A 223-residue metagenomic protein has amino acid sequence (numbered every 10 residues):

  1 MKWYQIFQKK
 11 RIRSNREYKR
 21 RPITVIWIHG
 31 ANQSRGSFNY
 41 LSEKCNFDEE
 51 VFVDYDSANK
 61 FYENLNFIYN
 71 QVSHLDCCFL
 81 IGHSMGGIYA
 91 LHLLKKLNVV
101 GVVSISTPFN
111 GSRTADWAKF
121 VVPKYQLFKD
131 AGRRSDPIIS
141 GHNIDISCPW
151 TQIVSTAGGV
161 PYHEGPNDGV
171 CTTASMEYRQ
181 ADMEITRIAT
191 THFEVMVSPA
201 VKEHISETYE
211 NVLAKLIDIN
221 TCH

Functional and structural regions predicted by a protein language model:
M1-I23, N46-D48: Alpha/beta-hydrolase fold catalytic core
P22-T24, D76, E184-T186: Ser/Thr- (and often Asn-) enriched beta-sheet segments in non-cytosolic proteins
V25-H29, G36, C45-N46, E50-S147 (+2 more regions): Serine-dependent carboxylesterase/thioesterase catalytic core of lipase-like alpha/beta-hydrolase/SGNH enzymes
A31, F61, E194-S198: Aromatic-acidic/polar surface patches that form glycan- and anion
S34-R35, G111, T173, V197: Hydrophobic positions within alpha-helical membrane elements
I144-H223: C-terminal catalytic-base region of ester-bond hydrolases, centering on the histidine of the charge-relay
